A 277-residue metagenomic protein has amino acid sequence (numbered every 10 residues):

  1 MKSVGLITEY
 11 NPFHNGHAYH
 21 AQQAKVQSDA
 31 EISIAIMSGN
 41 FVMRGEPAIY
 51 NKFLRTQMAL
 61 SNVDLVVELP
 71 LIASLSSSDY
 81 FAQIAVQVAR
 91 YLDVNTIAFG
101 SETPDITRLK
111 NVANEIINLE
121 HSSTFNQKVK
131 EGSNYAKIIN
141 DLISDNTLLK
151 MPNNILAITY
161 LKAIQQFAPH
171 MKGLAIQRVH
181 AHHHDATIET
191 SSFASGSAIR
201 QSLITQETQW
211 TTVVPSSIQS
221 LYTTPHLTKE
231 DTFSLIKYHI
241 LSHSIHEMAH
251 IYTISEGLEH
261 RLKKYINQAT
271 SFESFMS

Functional and structural regions predicted by a protein language model:
M1-R55: N-terminal catalytic cores of NTP/NDP-binding nucleotidyl/phosphoryl-transfer enzymes
L6-I7, I36-M37, V67-P70, A175-I176: Short beta-strands and strand-loop turn motifs
K25-V26, L60, V86-R90: Non-catalytic positions within long, well-ordered alpha-helices that form the structural scaffold/packing of enzyme
S28-A30, V63, V94: Short, high-confidence coil segments that cap the C-terminus of an alpha-helix and link into the following beta-strand
Q57-L71: A glycine-rich helix N-cap at a beta->alpha junction
P70-S277: Active-site cores that bind ATP or allylic diphosphates and position pyrophosphate for catalysis
